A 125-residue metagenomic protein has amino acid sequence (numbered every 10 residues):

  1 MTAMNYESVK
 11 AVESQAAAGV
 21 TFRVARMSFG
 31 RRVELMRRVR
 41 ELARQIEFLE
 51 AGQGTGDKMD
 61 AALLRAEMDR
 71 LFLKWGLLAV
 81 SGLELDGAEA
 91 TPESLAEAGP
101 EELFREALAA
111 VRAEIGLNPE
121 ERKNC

Functional and structural regions predicted by a protein language model:
M1-Q15: Short acidic, Pro/Gly- and aromatic-enriched capping/linker segments at domain boundaries
V20-C125: Short, surface-exposed, charged amphipathic helix/loop patches that serve as local interaction elements
